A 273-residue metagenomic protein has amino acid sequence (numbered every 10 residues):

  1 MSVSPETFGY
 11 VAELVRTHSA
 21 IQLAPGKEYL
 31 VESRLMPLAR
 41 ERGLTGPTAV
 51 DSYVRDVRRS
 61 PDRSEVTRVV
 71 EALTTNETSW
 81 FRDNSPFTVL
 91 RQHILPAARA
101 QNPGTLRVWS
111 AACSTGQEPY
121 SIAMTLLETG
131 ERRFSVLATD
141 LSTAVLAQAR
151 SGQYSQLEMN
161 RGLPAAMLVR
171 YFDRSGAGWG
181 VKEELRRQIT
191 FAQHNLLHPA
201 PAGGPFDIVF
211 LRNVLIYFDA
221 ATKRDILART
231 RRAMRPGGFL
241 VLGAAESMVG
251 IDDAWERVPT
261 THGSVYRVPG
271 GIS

Functional and structural regions predicted by a protein language model:
M1-L106, L227, G243: Conserved AdoMet
P103-G116, F134-L137: Conserved class I S-adenosyl-L-methionine
T115-T129: Conserved SAM-binding loop of SAM-dependent methyltransferases across substrates and taxa, primarily the Class I
R132-F210, V214-F218, T222, M248-V249: Extended basic-aromatic, gly/pro-enriched interface segments that bind polyanionic ligands
R224-P236: A short glycine-rich, Lys/Arg-flanked "PGG" loop and its adjoining helix->strand segment in the class I
P236-A244: Conserved beta-strand signature within the Rossmann-like core of class I S-adenosyl-L-methionine
V249-S273: Core SAM-dependent methyltransferase catalytic element
